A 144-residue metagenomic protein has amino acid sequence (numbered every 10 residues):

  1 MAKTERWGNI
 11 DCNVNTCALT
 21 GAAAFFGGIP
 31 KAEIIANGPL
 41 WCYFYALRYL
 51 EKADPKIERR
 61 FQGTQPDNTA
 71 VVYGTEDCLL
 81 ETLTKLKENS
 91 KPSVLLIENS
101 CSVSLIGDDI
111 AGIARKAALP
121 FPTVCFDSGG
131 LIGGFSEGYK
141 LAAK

Functional and structural regions predicted by a protein language model:
M1-K144: An N-terminal assembly and electron-transfer interface module characteristic of large anaerobic redox and radical
